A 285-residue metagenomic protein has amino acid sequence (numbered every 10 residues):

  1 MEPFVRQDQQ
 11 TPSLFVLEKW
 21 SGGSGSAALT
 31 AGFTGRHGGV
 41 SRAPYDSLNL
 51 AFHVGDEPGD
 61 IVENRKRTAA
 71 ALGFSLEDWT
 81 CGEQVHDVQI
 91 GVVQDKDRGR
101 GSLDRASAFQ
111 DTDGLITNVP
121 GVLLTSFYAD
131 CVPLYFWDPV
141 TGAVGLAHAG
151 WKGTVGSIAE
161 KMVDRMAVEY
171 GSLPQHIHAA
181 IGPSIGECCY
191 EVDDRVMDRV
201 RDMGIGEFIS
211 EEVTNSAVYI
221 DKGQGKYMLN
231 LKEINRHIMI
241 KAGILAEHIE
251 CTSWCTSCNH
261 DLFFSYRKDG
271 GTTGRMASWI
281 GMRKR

Functional and structural regions predicted by a protein language model:
M1-R285: Active-site microenvironment for binding and transforming phosphate-containing groups
